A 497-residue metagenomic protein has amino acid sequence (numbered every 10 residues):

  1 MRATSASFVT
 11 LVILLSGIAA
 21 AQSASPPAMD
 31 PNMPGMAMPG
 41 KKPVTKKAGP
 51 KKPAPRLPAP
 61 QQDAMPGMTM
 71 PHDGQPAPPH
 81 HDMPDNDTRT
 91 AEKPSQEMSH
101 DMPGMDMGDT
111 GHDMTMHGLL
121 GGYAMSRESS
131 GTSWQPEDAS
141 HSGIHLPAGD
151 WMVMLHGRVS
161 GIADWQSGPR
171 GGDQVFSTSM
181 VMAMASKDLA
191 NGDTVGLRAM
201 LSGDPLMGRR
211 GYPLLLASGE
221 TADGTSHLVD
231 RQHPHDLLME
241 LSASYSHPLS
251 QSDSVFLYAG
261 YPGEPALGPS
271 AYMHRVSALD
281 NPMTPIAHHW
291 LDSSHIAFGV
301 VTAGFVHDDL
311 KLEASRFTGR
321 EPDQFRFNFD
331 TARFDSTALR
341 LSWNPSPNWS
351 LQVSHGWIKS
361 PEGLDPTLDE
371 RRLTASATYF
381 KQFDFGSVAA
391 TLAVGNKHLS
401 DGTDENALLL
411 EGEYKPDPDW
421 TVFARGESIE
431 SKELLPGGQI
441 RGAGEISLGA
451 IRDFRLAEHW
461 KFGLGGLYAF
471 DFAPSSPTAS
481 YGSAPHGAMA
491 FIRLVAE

Functional and structural regions predicted by a protein language model:
A21-R158, I162, G171-G172, M184-G192 (+1 more regions): N-terminal periplasmic/intermembrane-space "pro-region" immediately following the signal or transit peptide
L146, A185-L189, H247, G304-H307 (+6 more regions): Residue-level signature of outer-membrane beta-barrel architecture
V153, N191-V195, Q251-V255, D309-E313 (+4 more regions): Repeated loop/turn-to-beta-strand initiation elements of outer-membrane beta-barrel proteins
V159-S167, L201-M207, Y261-P265, H307-D309 (+8 more regions): Transmembrane beta-strands of outer-membrane beta-barrel pores
G171-S177, R231-H235, L291-H295, F327-F334 (+4 more regions): Replace "Gram-negative outer membrane beta-barrel proteins" with "bacterial and organellar outer membrane beta-barrel
G208-S342: Surface-exposed coil loops of outer-membrane beta-barrel proteins
H355-L364, S387-G402, N406-E413, D417-A457 (+2 more regions): Outer membrane beta-barrel transmembrane domains
L448, G482-E497: Outer-membrane beta-barrel "beta-signal"
